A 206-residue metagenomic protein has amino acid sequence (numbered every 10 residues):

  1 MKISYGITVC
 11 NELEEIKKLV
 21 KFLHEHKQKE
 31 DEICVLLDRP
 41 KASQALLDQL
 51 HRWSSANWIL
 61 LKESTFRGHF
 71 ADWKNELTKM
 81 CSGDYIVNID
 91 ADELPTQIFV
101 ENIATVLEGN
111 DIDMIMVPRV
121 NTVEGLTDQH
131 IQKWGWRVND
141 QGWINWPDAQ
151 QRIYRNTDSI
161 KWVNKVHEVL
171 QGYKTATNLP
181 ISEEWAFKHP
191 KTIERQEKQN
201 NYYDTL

Functional and structural regions predicted by a protein language model:
M1-E25: N-proximal low-complexity "stem/linker" segments adjacent to membrane-targeting elements
C10, D38, R119: Histidine-centered beta-alpha loop that forms part of the nucleotide-sugar donor binding/catalytic region in diverse
K18-F22, Q49, E76, E101-I103: A short acidic, amphipathic alpha-helical/loop segment
V20-E63: Acidic donor-binding segment of Leloir-type glycosyltransferases
E25, K79-M80: Solvent-exposed polar/charged
K62-F70: Short, acidic/glycine-rich phosphate-metal binding loop used to engage nucleotide
F70-T78, Y85, L94-L206: Catalytic-site signature of metal-activated, phosphate-bearing donor transferases, centered on the GT-A/GT-A-like
